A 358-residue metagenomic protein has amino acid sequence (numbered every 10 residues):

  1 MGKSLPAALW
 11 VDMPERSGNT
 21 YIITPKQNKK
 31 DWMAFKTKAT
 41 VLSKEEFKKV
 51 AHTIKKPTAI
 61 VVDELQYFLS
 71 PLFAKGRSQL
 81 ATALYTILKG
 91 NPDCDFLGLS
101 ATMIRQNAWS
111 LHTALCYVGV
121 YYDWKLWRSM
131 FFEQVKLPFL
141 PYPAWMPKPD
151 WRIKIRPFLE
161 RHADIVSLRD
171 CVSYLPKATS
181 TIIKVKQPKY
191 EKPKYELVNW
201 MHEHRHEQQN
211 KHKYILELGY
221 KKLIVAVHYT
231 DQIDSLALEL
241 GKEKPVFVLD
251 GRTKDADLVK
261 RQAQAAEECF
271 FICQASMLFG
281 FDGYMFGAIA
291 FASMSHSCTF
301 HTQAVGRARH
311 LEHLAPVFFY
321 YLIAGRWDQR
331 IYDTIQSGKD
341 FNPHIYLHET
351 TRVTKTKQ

Functional and structural regions predicted by a protein language model:
S4-W10, P14-K36, R105-A108, H228-D231: Conserved Walker A/P-loop ATP-binding site and its immediately adjacent core in helicase/helicase-like ATPase domains
R16, Q27-S43, V118-Y122, E243: Conserved helix-turn-beta segment of the N-terminal RecA-like "Helicase ATP-binding" lobe in SF1/SF2 helicases
K38-V50, Q264-F279: Conserved two-lobed SF2 helicase motor
A59, S78-R169, H313: Conserved P-loop NTPase motor "coupling/switch" region that bridges the ATPase
T113, D282-M294, V317-Y320: A short beta-strand element within the Helicase C-terminal
C171-P245, G251-R252: Conserved helicase/translocase motor-coupling segment
P245-A275: Conserved helicase ATPase core of P-loop NTP-dependent helicases/translocases
H296-V305, R309-Q358: A conserved SF2-helicase RecA2
